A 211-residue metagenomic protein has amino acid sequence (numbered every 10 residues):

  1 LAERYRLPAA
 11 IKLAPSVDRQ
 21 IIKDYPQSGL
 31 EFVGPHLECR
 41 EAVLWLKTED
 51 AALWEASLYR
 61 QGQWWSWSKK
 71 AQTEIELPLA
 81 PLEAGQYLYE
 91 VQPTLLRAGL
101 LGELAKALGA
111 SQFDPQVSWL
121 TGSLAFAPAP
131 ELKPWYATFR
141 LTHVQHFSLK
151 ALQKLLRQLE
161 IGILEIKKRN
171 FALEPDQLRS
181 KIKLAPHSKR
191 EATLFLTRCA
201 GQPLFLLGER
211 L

Functional and structural regions predicted by a protein language model:
L1-L211: SAM-dependent transferase fold signal centered on methyltransferase-like domains, encompassing both Class I
